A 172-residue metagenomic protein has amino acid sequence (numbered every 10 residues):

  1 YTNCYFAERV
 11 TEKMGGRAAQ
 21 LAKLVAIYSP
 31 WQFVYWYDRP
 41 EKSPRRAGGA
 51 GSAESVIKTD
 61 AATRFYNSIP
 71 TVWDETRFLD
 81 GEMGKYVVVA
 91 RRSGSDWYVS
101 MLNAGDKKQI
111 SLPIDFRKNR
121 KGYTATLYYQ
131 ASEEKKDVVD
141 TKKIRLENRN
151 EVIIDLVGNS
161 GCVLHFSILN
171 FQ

Functional and structural regions predicted by a protein language model:
Y1, P30-E41, G51-T63, W73-R77: Acidic/polar loop patches that form or flank catalytic/metal-binding clefts of enzymes that bind anionic ligands
Y1-R39: Glycan-recognition surfaces
A26, V99, N159: Conserved, mostly hydrophobic/aromatic
A62-R91: Edge strands and adjacent loops of beta-rich recognition modules
E82-N119, C162-H165: Carbohydrate-binding surface patches
F116-A131: Solvent-exposed beta-hairpin/edge-strand motifs
L127-R149: Solvent-exposed beta-strand/loop surfaces of large extracellular or lumenal domains
K143-Q172: C-terminal beta-strand-rich structural cap/linker in extracellular carbohydrate-active enzymes
